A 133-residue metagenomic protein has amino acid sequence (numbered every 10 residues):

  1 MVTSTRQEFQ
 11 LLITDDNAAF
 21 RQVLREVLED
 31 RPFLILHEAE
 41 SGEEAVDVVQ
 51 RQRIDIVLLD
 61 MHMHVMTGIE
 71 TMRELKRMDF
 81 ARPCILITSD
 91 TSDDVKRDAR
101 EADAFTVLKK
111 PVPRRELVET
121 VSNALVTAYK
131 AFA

Functional and structural regions predicted by a protein language model:
T14-D15, A39, V57: Conserved sequence signature across two-component system core domains
A18-H37: Two-component/phosphorelay signaling modules centered on CheY-like receiver
S41-E44, T67-E70: Acidic catalytic/metal-coordinating carboxylates
Q52-L58: Active-site beta3 strand of CheY-like receiver
H64: The feature encodes the CheY-like receiver
E70, T91-V107, E119: Alpha4 helix (beta4-alpha4-beta5 surface) of REC/receiver domains from two-component response regulators
V112-S122: C-terminal output helix
